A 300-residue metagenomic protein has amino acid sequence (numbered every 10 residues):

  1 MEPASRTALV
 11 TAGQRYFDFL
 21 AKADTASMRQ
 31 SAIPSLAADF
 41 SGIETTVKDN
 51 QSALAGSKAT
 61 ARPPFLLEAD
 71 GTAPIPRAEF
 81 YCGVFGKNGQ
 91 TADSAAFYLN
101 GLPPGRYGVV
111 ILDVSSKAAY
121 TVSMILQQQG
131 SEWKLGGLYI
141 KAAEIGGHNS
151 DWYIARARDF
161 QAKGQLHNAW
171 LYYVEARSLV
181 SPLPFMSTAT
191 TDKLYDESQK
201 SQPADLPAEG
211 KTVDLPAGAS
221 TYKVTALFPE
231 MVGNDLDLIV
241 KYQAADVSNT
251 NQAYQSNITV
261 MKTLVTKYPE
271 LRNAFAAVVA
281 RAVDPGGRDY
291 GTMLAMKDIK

Functional and structural regions predicted by a protein language model:
M1-K22, Y139-W152: Short, low-complexity N-terminal intrinsically disordered segments enriched in polar/charged residues
A4, V10-T11, A26-A92, L179-P207: Short solvent-exposed beta->alpha transition segments
D18, D159-F160: Residue-level signature for tetratricopeptide repeat
T25, Q165-L166: TPR-repeat structural position
L102, R106-H148, P229-N251, K262-I299: Short beta-strand edge/turn micro-motifs at domain boundaries
L166-L183: TPR/TPR-like (Sel1-like) alpha-helical repeat modules
A189-A274: Intrinsically disordered, low-complexity segments enriched in Gly and acidic/Ser/Thr residues that form flexible
